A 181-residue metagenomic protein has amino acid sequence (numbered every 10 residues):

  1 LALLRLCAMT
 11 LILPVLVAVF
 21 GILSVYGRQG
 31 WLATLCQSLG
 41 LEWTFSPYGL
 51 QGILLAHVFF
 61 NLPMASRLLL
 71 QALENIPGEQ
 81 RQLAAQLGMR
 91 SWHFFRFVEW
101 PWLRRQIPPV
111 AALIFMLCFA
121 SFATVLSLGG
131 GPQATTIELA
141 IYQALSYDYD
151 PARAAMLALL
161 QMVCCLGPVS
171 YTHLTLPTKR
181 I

Functional and structural regions predicted by a protein language model:
L1-E74, W102-S127, A154-S170: Membrane-water interface segments at the C-terminal ends of transmembrane alpha-helices in multi-pass inner-membrane
L3-L6, L32, Q80, A134 (+1 more regions): Amphipathic alpha-helical segments in well-structured domains
S24, A123-Y149: Glycine-rich helix-loop "coupling/hinge" segments at transmembrane-helix boundaries in multipass transporters
L41, F45, R90, F94 (+2 more regions): Membrane-helix interfacial "entry" motifs
A65, E79-Q80, S91-F94, E99 (+4 more regions): Extended, hydrophobic alpha-helical segments in both membrane/secreted and soluble proteins
L73-L103, P177: Short helix-to-coil transition segments within interhelical loops that connect adjacent transmembrane helices
T172-T178: Conserved small/polar residues in nucleotide/adenosyl-binding loops
